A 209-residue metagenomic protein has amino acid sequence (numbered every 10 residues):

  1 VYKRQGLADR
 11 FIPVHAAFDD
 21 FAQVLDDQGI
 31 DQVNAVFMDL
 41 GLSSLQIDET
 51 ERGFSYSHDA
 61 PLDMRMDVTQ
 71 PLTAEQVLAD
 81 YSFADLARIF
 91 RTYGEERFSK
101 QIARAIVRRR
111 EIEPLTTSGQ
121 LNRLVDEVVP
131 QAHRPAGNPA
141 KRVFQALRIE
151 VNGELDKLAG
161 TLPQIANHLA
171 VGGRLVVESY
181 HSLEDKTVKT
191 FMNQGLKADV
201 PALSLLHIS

Functional and structural regions predicted by a protein language model:
K3-S209: S-adenosyl-L-methionine-dependent methyltransferase catalytic core, i.e., the SAM/SAH-binding region
